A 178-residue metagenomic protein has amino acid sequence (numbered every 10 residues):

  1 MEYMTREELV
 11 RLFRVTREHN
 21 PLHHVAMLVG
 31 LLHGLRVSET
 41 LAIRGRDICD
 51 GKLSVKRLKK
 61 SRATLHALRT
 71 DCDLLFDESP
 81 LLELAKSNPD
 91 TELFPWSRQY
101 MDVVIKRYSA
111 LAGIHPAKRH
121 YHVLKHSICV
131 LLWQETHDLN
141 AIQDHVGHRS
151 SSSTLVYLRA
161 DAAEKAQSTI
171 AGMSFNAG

Functional and structural regions predicted by a protein language model:
M1-R11, K56-K59, S87-N88: Flexible interdomain linker/hinge and immediately adjacent N-terminus of the catalytic tyrosine-recombinase domain
M1-Y3, G172-G178: C-terminal secondary-structure termini that scaffold catalytic or DNA-interacting sites
E2-V37: Basic, Lys/Arg- and aromatic-enriched nucleic-acid-binding interface segment
V15, G51-K52, L58-P95, L111: Basic, alpha-helical nucleic-acid-contacting "clamp/cap" segments
R17-H19, T91, V103-D144: Short, basic (Lys/Arg/His-rich) helix/loop patches that form interaction surfaces in the mid-to-C-terminal regions
G30-G51, N140: Short, charged phosphate-coordinating catalytic segments
D47-D50, K118, D138-L158: Short, polar N-cap/turn motifs at the start of nucleic acid-interacting alpha helices
K59-S61, V146, S151-A171: Catalytic-site neighborhood detector that most strongly recognizes the C-terminal catalytic loop/helix of tyrosine
